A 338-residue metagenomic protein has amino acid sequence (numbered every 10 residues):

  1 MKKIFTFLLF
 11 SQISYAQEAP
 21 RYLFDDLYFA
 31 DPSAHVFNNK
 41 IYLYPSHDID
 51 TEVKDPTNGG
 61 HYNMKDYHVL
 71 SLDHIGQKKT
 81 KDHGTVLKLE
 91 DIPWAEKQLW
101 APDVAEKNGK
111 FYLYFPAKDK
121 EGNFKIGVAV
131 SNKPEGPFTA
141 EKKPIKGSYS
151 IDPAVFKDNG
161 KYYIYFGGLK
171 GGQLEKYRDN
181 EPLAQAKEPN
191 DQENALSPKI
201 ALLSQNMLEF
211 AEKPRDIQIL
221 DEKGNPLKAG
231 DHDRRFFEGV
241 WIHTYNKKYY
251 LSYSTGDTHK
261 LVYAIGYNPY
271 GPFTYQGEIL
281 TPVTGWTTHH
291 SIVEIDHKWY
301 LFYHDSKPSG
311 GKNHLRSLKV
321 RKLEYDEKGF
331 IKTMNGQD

Functional and structural regions predicted by a protein language model:
M1-K2, N39: Generic cytosolic/nucleocytoplasmic N-terminal low-complexity/intrinsically disordered segments
K2-K3, R316: Basic side chains
K3-I13: Sec-dependent N-terminal signal peptides
A16-D338: Carbohydrate-active catalytic/glycan-binding domains of CAZyme proteins, especially the secreted or lumenal ectodomains
